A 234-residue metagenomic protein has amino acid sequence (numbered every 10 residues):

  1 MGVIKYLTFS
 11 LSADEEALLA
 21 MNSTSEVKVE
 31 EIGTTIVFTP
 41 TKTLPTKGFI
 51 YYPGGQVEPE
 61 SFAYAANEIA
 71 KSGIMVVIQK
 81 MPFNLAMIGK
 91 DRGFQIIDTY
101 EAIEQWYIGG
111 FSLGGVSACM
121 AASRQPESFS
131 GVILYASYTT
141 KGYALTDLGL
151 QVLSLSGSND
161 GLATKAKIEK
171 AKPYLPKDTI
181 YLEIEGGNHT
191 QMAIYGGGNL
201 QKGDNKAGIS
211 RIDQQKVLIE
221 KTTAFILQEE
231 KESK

Functional and structural regions predicted by a protein language model:
M1-V27: N-terminal membrane-anchoring alpha-helices
P45-G54: Short beta-strand element of the alpha/beta-hydrolase
Y52, G110-A118: Gly/Ala-rich beta-loop-alpha elbow adjacent to hydrolase catalytic centers
A66-A86: Conserved alpha/beta-hydrolase
E101-S112: Alpha/beta-hydrolase fold nucleophile elbow
G115-P126, V132: Short glycine-enriched nucleophile-adjacent loop and the immediately C-terminal alpha-helix near the catalytic center
L148, L153-S156: Short beta-strand/loop motif that positions the catalytic acidic residue of the alpha/beta-hydrolase fold
S156-D213: Active-site-adjacent alpha-helix of alpha/beta-hydrolase-fold enzymes
